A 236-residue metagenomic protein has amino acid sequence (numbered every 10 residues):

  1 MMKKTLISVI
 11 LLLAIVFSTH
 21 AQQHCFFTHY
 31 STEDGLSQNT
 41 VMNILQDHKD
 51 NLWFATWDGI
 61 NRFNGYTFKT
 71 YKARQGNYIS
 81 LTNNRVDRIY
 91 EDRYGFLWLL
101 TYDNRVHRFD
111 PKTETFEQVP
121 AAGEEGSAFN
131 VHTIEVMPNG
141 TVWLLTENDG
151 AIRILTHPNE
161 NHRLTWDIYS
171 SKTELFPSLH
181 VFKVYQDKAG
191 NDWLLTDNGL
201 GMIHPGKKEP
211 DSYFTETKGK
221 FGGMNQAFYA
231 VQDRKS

Functional and structural regions predicted by a protein language model:
M1-S236: Carboxylate-rich, polar loop motifs that coordinate divalent cations or form catalytic acidic clusters
